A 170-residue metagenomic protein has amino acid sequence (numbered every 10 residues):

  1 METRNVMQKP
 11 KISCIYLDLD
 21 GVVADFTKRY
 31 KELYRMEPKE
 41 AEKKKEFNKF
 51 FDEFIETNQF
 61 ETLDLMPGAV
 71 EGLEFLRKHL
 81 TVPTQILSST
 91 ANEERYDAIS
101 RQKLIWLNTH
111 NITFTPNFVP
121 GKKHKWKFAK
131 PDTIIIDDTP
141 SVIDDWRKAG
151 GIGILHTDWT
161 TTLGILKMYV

Functional and structural regions predicted by a protein language model:
E2-T57, K148, D158: Active-site neighborhood of HAD-like aspartate-dependent phosphohydrolases
E61-D64, A69-S100, L107: Substrate-recognition element of Asp-dependent hydrolases with the DxDx(T/V) motif
E74-R77, L104, N108, D144-R147 (+1 more regions): Class I S-adenosyl-L-methionine
T81-V82, I112, G151: Short phosphate-binding/catalytic loops that engage adenosine nucleotides
S88-T133, P140-I143: Substrate-recognition "cap/lid" segment bordering the active-site pocket of phosphatases
W126-A129, I165-V170: Short amphipathic alpha-helix with an adjacent loop that forms part of the alpha/beta core around
I134-L166: Acidic, Mg2+-coordinating phosphoryl-transfer loop and its flanking beta/alpha structural elements, shared across
